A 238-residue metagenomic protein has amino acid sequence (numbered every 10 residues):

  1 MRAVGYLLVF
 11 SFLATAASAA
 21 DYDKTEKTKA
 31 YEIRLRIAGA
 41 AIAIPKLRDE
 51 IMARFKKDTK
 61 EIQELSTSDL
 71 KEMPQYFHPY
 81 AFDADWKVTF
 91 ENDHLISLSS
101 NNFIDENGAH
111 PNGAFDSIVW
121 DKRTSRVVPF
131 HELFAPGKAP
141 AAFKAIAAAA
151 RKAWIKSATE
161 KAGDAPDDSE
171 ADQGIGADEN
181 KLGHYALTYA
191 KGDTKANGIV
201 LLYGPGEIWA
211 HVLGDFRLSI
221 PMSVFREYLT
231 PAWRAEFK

Functional and structural regions predicted by a protein language model:
G5-T15: Bacterial N-terminal signal peptides
S18-K238: Compositionally biased intrinsically disordered regions enriched in Thr/Gly
